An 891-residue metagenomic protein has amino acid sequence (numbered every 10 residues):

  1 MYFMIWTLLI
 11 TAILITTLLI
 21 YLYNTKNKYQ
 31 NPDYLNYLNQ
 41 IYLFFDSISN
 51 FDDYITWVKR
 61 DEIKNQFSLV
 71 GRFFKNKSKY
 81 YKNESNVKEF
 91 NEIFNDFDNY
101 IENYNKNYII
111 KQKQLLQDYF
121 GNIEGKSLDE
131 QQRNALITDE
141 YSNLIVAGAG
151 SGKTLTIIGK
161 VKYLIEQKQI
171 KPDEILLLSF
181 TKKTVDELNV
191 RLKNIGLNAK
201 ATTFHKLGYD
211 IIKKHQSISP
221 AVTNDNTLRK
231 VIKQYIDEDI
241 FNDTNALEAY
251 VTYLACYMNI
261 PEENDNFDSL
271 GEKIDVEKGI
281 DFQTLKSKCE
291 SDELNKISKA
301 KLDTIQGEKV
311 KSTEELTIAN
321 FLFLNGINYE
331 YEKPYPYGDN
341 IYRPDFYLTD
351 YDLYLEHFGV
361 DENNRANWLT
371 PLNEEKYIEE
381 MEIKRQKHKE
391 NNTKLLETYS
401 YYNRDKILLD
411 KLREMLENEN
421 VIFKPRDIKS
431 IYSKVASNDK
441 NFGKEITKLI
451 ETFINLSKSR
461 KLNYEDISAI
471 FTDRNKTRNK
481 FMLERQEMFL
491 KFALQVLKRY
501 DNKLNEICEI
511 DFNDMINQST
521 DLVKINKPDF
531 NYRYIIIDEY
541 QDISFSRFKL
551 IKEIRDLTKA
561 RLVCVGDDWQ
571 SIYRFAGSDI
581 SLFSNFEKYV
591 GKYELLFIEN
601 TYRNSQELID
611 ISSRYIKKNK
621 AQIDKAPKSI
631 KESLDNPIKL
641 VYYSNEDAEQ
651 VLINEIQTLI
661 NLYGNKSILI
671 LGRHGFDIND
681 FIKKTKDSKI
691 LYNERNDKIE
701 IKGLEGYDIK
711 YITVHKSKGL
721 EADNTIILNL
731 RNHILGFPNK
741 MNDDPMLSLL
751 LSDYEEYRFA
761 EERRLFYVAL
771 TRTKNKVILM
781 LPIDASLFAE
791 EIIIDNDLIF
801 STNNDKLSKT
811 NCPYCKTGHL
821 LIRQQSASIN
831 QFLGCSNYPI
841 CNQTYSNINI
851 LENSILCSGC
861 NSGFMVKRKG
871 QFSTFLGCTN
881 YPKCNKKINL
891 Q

Functional and structural regions predicted by a protein language model:
Y21-V222, T771: P-loop NTPase Walker
N36, L43, S49, E174 (+4 more regions): Conserved P-loop NTPase-based nucleic-acid remodeling module centered on helicase motor cores
S85, N91-A149, I157, T184 (+11 more regions): Conserved helicase NTPase motor core
L144-I145, S151-I157, K592-Y593, N600-E694 (+2 more regions): Helicase P-loop NTPase motor core
T244-Y253, M258-I446: Nucleic-acid endo/exonuclease domains
K273-G279, G664-S667, N679, I712-P782: Conserved helicase C-terminal RecA-like lobe
L372, E380, R385-Q386, F548-N636: Conserved RecA-like helicase ATPase core segment that couples NTP binding/hydrolysis to strand translocation
L747-N853, F864, F872, N885-K887 (+1 more regions): Helicase C-terminal subdomain and adjacent C-terminal extension
